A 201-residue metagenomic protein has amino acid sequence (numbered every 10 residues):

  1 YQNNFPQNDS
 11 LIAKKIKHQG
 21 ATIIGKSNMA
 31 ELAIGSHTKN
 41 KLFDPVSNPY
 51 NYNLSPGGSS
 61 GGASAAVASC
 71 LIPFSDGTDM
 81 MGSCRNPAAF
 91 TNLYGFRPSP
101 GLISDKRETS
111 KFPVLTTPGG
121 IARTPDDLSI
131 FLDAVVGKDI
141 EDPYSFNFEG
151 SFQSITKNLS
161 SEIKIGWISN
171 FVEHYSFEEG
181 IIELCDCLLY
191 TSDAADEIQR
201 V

Functional and structural regions predicted by a protein language model:
Y1-D9, K39: Enzymes and membrane/adaptor proteins characterized by extended Gly/Ser/Thr/Asp/Glu-rich, aromatic-dotted
F5, S55-P56, E178-I182: Charged, low-complexity surface patches
K14-V135: Short glycine/serine-rich loop segments
A21, G137-I140, E197: Generic structural signal for secondary-structure transition and capping sites
R97-I182: A short helix-breaking turn/cap at a secondary-structure junction
I182-S192: Short helix-loop-beta junction
Y190-V201: Single conserved hydrophobic/aromatic residue that forms the stacking wall/gate of nucleotide- or nucleobase-binding
